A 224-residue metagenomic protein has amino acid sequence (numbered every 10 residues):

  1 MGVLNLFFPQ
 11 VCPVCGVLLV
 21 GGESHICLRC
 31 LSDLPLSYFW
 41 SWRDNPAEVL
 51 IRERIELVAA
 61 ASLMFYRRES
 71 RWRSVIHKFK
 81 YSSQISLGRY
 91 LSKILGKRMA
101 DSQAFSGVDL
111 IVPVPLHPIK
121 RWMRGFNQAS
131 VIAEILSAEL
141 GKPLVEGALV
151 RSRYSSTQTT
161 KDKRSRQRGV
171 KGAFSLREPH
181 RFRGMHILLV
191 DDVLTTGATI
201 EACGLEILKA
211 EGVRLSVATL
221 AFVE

Functional and structural regions predicted by a protein language model:
M1-D191, T195-E224: Glycine-rich phosphate/pyrophosphate-handling loop used in enzymes and phosphotransfer proteins
